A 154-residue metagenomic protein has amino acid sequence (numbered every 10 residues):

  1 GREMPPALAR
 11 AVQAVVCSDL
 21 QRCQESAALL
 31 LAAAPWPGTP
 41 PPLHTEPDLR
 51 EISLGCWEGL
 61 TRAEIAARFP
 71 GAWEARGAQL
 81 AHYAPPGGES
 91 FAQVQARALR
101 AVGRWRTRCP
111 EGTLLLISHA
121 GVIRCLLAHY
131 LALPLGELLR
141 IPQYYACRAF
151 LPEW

Functional and structural regions predicted by a protein language model:
G1-P6, Q95, L99-T107: Generic structural signal for well-ordered alpha-helical scaffold segments
R2-W73: Phosphate-coordination/substrate-recognition cap region in phosphate-metabolizing enzymes
C17-S18, A96, I117-S118: Short beta-strand scaffold positions
Q24, R100-W154: Active-site-adjacent alpha-helix immediately C-terminal to a catalytic or transition-state-stabilizing loop
A72-Q93: Short glycine/proline- and acidic residue-enriched helix-loop micro-motifs that form flexible lids or anion-recognition
